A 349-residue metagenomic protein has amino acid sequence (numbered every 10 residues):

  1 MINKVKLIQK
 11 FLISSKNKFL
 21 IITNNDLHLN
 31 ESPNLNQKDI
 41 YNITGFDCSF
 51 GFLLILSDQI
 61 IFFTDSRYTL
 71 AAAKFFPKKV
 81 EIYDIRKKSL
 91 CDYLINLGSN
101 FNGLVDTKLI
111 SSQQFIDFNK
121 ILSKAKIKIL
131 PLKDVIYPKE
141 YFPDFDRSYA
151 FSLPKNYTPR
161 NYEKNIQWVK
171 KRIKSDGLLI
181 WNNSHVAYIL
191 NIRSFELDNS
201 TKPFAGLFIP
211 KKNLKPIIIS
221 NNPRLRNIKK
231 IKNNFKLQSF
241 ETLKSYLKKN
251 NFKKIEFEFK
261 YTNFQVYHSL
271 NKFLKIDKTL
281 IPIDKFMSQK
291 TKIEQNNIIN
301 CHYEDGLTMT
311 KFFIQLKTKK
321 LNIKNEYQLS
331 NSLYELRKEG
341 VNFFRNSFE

Functional and structural regions predicted by a protein language model:
M1-L97, I110, Q114-K248, E304: N-terminal accessory/capping or targeting/presequence segment of soluble
I8-F11, N100, I121, R172 (+7 more regions): Generic, well-ordered alpha-helical scaffold segments in large soluble proteins
I22-T23, D106, I180-W181, P210 (+6 more regions): Generic beta-strand/beta-sheet core signal
N25-H28, N183-A187, K260-N263, N325-L336 (+1 more regions): A glycine-rich phosphate-binding loop feature that marks nucleotide/adenosyl-phosphate handling sites
F101-T107: Conserved, well-structured core segments that form or line functional sites
I121, A125-D144, N263-N297: Terminal amphipathic helices with adjacent charged low-complexity linkers/tails
I228-T279, M287: Conserved catalytic alpha/beta cores of large enzymes that bind or transform nucleotide phosphates and polynucleotides
K285-E349: Long, K/E/R/D-enriched contiguous segments that form extended
